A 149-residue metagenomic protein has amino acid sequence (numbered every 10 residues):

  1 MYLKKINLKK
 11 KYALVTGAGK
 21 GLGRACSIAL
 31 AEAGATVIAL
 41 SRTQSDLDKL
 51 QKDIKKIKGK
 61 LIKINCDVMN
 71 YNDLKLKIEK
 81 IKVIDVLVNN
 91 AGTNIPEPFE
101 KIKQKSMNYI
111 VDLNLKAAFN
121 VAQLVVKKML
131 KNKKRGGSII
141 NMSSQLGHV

Functional and structural regions predicted by a protein language model:
Y12, G19-G21: Conserved glycine-rich cofactor-binding loop
A35-K49: Conserved glycine-rich Rossmann-like NAD(P)H-binding loop of the short-chain dehydrogenase/reductase
S45, N65-L76, Q104: The beta1-alpha1 cofactor-binding region of Rossmann-like NAD(H)/NADP(H)-dependent oxidoreductases
A91-I95: Conserved NAD(P)H cofactor-binding loop of Rossmann-fold oxidoreductase domains
P98-F99, K103-V111: Substrate-binding pocket helix/loop in short-chain dehydrogenase/reductase
A122-Q123: A short, exposed helix-loop element centered on a Lys and neighboring polar residues
S144: Residue(s) in the substrate-gating loop at a strand-loop-helix junction that position the organic substrate next
